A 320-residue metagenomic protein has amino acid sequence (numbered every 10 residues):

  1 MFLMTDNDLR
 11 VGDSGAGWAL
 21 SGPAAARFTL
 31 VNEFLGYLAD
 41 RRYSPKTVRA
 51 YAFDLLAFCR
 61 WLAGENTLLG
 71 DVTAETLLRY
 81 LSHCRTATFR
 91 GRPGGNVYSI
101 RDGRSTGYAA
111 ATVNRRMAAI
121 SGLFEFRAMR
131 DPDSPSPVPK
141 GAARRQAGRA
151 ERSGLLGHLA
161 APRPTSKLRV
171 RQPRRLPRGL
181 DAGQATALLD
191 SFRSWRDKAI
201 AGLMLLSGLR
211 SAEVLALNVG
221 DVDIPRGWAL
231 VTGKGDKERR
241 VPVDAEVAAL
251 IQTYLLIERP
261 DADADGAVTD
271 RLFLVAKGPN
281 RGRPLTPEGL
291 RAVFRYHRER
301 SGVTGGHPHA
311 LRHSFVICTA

Functional and structural regions predicted by a protein language model:
M1-R41, L176: N-terminal DNA-binding module of tyrosine recombinases/phage integrases
N32-K46, L56-L155, A187: N-terminal core-binding DNA-recognition domain of tyrosine recombinases/integrases
L78, D133-A187, T232, A276-R281: Flexible interdomain linker/hinge and immediately adjacent N-terminus of the catalytic tyrosine-recombinase domain
R101-S105, R169-R171, S191, P225-V247 (+1 more regions): Basic, Lys/Arg-rich DNA-contacting stretches centered on the C-terminal catalytic core of tyrosine recombinase systems
Q172-S211, K237: Basic, Lys/Arg- and aromatic-enriched nucleic-acid-binding interface segment
S207, A212, A216-L250, P260 (+1 more regions): Conserved tyrosine-mediated DNA breakage-rejoining catalytic core shared by Y-recombinases
V241, R291-A320: Short, basic (Lys/Arg/His-rich) helix/loop patches that form interaction surfaces in the mid-to-C-terminal regions
A245-V303: Active-site/catalytic core of tyrosine-dependent DNA strand-transfer enzymes
